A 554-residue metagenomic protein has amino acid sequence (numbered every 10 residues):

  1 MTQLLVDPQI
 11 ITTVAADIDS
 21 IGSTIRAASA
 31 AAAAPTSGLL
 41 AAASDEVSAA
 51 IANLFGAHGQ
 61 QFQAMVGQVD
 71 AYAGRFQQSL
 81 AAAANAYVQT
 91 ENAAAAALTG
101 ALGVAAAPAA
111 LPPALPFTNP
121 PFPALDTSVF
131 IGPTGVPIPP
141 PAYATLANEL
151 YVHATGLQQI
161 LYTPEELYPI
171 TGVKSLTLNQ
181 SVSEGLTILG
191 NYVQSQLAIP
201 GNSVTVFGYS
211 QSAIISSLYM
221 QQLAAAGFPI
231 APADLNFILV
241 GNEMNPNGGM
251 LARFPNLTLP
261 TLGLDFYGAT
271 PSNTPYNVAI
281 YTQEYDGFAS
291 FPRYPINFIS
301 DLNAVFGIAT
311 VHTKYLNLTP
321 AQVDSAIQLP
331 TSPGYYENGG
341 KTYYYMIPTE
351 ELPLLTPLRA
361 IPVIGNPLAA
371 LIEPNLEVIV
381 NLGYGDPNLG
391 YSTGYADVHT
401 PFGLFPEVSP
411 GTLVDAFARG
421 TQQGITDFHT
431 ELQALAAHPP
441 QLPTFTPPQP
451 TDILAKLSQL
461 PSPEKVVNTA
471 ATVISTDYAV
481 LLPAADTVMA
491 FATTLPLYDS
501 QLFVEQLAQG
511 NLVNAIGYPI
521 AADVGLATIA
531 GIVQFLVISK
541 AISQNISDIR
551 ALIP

Functional and structural regions predicted by a protein language model:
M1-P554: A glycine-centric feature that highlights glycine-enriched low-complexity/repetitive segments and conserved glycine
